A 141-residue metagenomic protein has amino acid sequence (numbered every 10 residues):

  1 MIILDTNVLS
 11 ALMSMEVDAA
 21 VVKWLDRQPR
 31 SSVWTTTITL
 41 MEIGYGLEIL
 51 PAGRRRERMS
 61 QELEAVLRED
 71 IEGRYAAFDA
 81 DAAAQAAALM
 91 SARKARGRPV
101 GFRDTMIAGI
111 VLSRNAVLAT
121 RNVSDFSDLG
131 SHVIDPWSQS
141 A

Functional and structural regions predicted by a protein language model:
M1-T39, E48-A65, S140-A141: Short, well-structured N-terminal submotif of metal-dependent ribonuclease cores
V8, T39, A82, I107 (+1 more regions): Alpha-helix capping/helix-boundary segments
A11-L12, W24, G46, A86 (+2 more regions): Residues that scaffold the ATP/ADP-binding catalytic core of kinase and kinase-like folds
Y45-P51, E69-V117: Active-site neighborhoods of divalent-metal-dependent phosphate/nucleic-acid chemistry enzymes
A108-A141: Acidic, PIN/NYN-like endoribonuclease modules and their adjacent C-terminal/linker elements
